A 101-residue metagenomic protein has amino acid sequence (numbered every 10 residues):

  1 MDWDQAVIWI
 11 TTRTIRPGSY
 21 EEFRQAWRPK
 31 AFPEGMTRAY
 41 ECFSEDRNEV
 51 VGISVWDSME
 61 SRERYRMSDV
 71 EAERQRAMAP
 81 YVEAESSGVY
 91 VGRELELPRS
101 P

Functional and structural regions predicted by a protein language model:
M1-A72, A77-P101: Short S/T/G/P-rich N-terminal loop/turn motif that feeds into the first structured element of a domain
